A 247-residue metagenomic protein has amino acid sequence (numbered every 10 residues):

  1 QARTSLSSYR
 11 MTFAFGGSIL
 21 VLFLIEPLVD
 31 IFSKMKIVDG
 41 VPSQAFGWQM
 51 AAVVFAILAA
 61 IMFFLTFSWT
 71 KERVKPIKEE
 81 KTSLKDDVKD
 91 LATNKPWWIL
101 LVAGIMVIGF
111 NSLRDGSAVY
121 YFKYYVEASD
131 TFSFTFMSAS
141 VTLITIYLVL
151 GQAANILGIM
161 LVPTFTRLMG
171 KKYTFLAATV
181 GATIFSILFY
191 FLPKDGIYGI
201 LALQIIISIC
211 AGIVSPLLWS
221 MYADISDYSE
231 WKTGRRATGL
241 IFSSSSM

Functional and structural regions predicted by a protein language model:
Q1-M247: Membrane-embedded alpha-helical bundles of multi-pass transporters/translocases, especially carrier/permease families
